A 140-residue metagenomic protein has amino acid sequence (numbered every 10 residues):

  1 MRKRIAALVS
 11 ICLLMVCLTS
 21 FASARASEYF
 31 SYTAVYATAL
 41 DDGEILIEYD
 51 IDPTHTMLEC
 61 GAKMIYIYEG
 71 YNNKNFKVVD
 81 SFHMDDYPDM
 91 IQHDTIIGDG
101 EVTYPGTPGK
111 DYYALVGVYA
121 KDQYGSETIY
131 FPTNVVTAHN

Functional and structural regions predicted by a protein language model:
M1-R4: Positively charged n-region of N-terminal signal peptides that target proteins for export
V9-C17: Bacterial N-terminal signal peptides
L18-Y29: Sec-dependent signal peptide cleavage junction
F30-E69: Short, surface-exposed binding/anchoring microloops in extracellular/periplasmic proteins
M64-I65, N75-H93, P132-V135: Solvent-exposed serine/threonine-rich low-complexity stretches and specific carbohydrate-binding patches
H83-V116: Short, solvent-exposed, Trp/other aromatic-anchored flexible loops in extracytoplasmic proteins
G117-K121: Beta-strand-rich extracellular modules
D122-N140: Short beta-strand elements
